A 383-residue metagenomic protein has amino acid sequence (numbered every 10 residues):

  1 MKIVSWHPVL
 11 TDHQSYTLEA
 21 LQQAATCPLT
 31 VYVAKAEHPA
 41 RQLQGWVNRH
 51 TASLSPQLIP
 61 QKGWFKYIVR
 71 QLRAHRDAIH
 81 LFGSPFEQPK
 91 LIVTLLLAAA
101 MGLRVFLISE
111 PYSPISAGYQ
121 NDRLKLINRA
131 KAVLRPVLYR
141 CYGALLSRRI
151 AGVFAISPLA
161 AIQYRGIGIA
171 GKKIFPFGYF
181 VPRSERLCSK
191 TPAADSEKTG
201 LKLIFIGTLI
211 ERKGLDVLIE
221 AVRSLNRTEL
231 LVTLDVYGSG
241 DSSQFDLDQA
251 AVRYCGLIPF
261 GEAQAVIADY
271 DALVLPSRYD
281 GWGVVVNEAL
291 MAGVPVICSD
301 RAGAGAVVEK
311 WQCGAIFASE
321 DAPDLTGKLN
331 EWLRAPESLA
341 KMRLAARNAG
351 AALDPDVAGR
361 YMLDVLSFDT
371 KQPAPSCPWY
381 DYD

Functional and structural regions predicted by a protein language model:
A132-P192, E197-K198: Donor nucleotide-sugar binding/catalytic pocket of nucleotide-sugar-dependent glycosyltransferases
A193-K213, I219-V222: Conserved donor-binding/catalytic core segment of Leloir-type glycosyltransferases
S243-G261: Nucleotide-activated donor-binding/catalytic signature segment of Leloir-type glycosyltransferases, i.e., the conserved
L257-I258, A265-Y270: Short alpha-helical donor nucleotide-sugar binding micro-motif in glycosyltransferases
R278: Aromatic "clamp/platform" in nucleotide-sugar-dependent glycosyltransferases that forms part of the donor/acceptor
P295-C298: Short hydrophobic beta-strand element within catalytic cores of glycosyltransferases and related nucleotide-activated
K310-W311, A315-A322, E331-P336: Conserved acidic donor-binding segment of nucleotide-sugar-dependent glycosyltransferases
S338-A352: A short, well-ordered alpha-helix in the C-terminal region of glycosyltransferases
